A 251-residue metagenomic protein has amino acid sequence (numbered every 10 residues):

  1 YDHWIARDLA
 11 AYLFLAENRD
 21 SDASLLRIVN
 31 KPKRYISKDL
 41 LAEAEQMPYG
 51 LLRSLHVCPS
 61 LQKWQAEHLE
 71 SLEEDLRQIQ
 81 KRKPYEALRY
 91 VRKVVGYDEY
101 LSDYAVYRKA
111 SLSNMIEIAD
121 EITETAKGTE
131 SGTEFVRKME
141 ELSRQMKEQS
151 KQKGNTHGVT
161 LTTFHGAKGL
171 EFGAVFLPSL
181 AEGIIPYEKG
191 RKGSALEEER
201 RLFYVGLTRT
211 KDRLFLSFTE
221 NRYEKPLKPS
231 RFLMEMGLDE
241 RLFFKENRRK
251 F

Functional and structural regions predicted by a protein language model:
Y1-P84: ATPase/helicase motor core of nucleic-acid motors
D20, N114-E117, F172, E198-R200 (+1 more regions): A generic structural signal for residues located within well-ordered alpha-helices of large catalytic or ligand-binding
D22-E45, V136-K147, G237-K245: Extended, charge-rich low-complexity interaction segments
R34, Q46, K93, T208-R209: Solvent-exposed polar/charged
S60-G166, Y187, F244-E246, K250: Accessory C-terminal helicase-associated subdomains
E134-Y187, E198, L202-R222: Conserved helicase core region in the C-terminal RecA-like lobe
G190-S194: Short glycine-enriched, charge-decorated loop/helix-capping segments at active-site entrances that position
N221-F251: Helicase C-terminal subdomain and adjacent C-terminal extension
